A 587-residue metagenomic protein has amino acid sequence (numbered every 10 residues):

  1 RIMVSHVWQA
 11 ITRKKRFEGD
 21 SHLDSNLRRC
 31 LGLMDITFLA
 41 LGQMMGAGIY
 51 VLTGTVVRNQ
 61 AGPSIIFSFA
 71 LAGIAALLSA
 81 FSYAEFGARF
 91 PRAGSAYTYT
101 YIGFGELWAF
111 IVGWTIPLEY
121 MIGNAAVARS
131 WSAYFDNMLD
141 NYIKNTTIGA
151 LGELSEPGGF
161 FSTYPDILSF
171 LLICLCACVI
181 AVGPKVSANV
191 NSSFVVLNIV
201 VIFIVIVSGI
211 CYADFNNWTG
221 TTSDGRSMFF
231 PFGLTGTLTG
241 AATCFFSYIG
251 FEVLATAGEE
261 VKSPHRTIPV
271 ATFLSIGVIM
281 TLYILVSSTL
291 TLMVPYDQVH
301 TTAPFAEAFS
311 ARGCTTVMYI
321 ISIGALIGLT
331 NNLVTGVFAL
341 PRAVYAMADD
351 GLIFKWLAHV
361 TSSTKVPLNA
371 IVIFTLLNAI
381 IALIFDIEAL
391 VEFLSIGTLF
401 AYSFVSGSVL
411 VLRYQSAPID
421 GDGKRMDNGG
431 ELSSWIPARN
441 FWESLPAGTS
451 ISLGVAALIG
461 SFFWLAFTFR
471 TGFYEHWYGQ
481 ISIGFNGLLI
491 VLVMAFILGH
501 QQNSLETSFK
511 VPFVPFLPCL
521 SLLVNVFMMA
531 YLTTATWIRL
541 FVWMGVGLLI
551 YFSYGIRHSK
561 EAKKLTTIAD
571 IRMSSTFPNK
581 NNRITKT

Functional and structural regions predicted by a protein language model:
R1-T587: Alpha-helical transmembrane bundle of multi-pass secondary transport proteins
